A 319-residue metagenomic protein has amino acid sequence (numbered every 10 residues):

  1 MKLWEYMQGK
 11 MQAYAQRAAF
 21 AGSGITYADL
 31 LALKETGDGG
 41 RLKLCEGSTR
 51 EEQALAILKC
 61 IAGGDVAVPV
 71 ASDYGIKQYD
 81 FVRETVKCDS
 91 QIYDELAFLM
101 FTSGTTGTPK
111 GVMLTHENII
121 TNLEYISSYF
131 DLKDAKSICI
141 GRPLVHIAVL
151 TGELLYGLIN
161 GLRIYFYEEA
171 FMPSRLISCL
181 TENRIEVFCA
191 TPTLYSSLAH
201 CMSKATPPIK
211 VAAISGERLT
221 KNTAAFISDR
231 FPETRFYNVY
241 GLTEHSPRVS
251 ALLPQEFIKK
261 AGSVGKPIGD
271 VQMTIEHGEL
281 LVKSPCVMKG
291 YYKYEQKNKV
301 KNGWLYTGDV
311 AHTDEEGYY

Functional and structural regions predicted by a protein language model:
L3-G40, G75-D80, L114-E117: Conserved AMP-binding/adenylate-forming core of the ANL superfamily
Q12-A18, S48, K87-F101, T108 (+1 more regions): Conserved pre-ATP/AMP-binding loop-to-beta segment of ANL
T36-Y74, P143: Conserved AMP-binding/adenylate-forming
A97-E124: Conserved AMP-binding A3 loop
I120-S137, I147-E186: Conserved AMP-binding/adenylation subdomain of ANL enzymes
F166-Y167, F188, P232-Q272, H277 (+2 more regions): Conserved ATP-binding loop and adjacent catalytic segment of the adenylate-forming AMP-binding
I185-A190, A199-I258: Gly/Ser/Thr-rich phosphate-binding loop
L281-Y319: Conserved ATP-binding/catalytic segment of the ANL
